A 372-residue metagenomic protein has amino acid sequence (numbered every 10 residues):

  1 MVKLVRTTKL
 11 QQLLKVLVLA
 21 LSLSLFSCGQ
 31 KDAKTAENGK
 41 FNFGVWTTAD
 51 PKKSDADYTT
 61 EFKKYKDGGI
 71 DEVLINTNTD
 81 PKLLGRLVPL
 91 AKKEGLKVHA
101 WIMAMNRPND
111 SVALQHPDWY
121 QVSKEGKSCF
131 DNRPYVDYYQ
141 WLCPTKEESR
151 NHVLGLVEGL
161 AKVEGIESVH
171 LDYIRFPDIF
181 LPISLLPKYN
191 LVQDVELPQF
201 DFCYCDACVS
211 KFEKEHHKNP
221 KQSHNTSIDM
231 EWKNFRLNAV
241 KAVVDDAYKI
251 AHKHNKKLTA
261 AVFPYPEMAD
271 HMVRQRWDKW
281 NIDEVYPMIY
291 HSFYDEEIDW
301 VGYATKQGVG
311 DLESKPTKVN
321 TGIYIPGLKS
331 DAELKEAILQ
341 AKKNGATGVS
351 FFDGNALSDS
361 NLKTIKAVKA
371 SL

Functional and structural regions predicted by a protein language model:
D32-T60, A260-P264, I325-P326: Boundary/entry segment of secreted carbohydrate-active catalytic domains
T48-D67, S149-L160, P266-W280, S330-Q340: Short, acidic/polar
T48-P51, I70-T77, Y135-N151, I228-A239 (+3 more regions): The substrate-binding groove and active-site-proximal loops of carbohydrate-active enzymes, especially glycoside
P51-P81, V163-S168, K279-V285, N344-G348: Catalytic domains of carbohydrate-active enzymes, especially glycoside hydrolases
A100-V163: Active-site-adjacent "subsite" loops/lids of carbohydrate-active enzymes
R107-P134, I174-K221: Aromatic- and acidic-residue-enriched segments that line the glycan-binding/catalytic groove of carbohydrate-active
H170-P177, F202-H271, P316-G327: Aromatic-lined carbohydrate-recognition surfaces of secreted/lumenal glycan-active proteins
I282, Y286-W300, A304-G308, S314-L372: Substrate-binding cleft of secreted/luminal carbohydrate-active enzymes
